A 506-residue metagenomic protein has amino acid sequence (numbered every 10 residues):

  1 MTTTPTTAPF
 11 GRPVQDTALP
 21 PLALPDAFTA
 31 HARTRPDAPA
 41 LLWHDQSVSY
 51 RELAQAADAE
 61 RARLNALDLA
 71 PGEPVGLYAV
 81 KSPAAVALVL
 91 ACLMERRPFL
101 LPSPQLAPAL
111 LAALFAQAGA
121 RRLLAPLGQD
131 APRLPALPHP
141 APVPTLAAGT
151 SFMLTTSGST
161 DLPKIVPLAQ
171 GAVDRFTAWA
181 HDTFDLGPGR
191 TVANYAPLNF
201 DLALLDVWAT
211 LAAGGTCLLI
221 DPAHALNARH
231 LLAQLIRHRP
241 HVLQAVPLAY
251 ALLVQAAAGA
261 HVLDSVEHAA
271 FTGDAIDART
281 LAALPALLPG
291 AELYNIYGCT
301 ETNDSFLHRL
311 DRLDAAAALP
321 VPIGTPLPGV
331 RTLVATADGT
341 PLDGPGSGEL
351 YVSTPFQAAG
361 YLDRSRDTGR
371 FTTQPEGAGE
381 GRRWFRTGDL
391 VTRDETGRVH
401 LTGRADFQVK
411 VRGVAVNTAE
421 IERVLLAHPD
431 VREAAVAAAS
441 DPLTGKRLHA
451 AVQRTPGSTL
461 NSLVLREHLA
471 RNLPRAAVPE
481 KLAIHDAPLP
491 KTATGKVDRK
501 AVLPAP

Functional and structural regions predicted by a protein language model:
T2-R122, P138-M153, D277, L281 (+3 more regions): AMP-binding/adenylate-forming domain of the ANL superfamily
P9, P74, V80, P322-A505: Core catalytic subdomain of AMP-forming adenylate-forming
F28-H31, L53, A57, V75 (+10 more regions): Adenylate-forming
S49-R51, S151-A178: Conserved AMP-binding A3 loop
A79-S82, S103, L186, A196-A203 (+1 more regions): Conserved AMP-binding
V80-L100, P104-P108, Q117, L162 (+4 more regions): A short helix-loop-beta submotif of the ANL/AMP-binding
K164, A169-T191, D201-H241: Conserved AMP-binding/adenylation subdomain of ANL enzymes
G215, H241-Q244, Q255-A318, P322 (+1 more regions): Gly/Ser/Thr-rich phosphate-binding loop
